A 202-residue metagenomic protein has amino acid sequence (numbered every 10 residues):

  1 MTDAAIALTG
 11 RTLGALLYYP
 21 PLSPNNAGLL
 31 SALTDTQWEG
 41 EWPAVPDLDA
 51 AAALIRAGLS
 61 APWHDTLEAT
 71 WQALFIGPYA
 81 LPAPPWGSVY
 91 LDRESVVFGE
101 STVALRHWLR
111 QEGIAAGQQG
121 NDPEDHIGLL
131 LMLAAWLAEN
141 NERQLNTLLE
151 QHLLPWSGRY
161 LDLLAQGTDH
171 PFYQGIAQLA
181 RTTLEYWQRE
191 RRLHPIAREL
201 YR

Functional and structural regions predicted by a protein language model:
M1-R202: Charged, alpha-helix-forming regions
